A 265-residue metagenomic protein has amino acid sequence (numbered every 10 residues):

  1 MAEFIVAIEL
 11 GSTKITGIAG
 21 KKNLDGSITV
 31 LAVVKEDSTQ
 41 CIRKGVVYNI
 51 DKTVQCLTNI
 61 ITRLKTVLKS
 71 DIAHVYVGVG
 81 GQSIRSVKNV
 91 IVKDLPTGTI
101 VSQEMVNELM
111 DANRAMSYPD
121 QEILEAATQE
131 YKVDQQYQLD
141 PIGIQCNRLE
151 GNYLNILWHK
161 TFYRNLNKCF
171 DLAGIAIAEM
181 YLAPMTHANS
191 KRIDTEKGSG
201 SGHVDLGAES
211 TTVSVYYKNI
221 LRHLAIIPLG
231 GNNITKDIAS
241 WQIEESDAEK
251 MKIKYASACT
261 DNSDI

Functional and structural regions predicted by a protein language model:
M1-K14, I18-G202, I220-R222, G231 (+3 more regions): Nucleotide/phosphate-binding catalytic cleft detector across ATP-hydrolyzing and phosphate-transferring enzymes
S199-S240: Glycine-rich phosphate-binding loop of actin/hexokinase-like ATP-binding domains
